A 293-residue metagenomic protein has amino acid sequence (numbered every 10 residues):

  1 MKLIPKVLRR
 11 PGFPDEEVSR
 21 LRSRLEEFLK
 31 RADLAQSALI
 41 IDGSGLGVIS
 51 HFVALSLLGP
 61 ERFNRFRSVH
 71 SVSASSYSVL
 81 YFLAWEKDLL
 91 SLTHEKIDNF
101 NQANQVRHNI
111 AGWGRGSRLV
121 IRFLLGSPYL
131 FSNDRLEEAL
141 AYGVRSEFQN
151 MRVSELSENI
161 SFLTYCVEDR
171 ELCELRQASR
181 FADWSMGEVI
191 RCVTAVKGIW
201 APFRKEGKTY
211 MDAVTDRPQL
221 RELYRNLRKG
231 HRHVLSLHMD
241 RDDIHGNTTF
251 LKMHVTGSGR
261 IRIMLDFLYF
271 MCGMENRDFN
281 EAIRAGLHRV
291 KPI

Functional and structural regions predicted by a protein language model:
M1-V69, L80-I293: Patatin-like phospholipase
S73: Catalytic nucleophile serine of serine hydrolases, specifically the conserved "nucleophile elbow" pentapeptide
S76: Residues forming the Rossmann-fold NAD(P)(H) cofactor-binding site
